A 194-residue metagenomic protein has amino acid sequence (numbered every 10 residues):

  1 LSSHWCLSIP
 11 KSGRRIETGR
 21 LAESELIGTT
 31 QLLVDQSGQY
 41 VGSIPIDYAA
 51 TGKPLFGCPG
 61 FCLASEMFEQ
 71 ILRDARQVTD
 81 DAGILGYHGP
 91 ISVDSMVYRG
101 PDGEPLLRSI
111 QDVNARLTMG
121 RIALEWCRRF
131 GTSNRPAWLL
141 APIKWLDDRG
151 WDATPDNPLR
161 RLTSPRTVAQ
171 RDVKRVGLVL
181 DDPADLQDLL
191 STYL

Functional and structural regions predicted by a protein language model:
L1-W5: Extended catalytic-interface subdomain
C6-P10, R20, M96-G100: Short beta-strand micro-motifs enriched in acidic
I9-Q77, G86, N114-P142: ATP-dependent carboxylate/phosphate-activation module, predominantly the ATP-grasp catalytic core and closely related
P10, D80, R108: Contiguous mid-protein beta-loop-alpha structural module that forms a pocket-lining wall or clamp of enzyme active
G83-L117: Conserved metal-phosphate-binding beta-hairpin within the catalytic cores of diverse ATP-dependent phosphoryl-transfer
L107, L117, R129, A153-T154: Bulky hydrophobic/aromatic packing residues
T132-L194: Peripheral (often C-terminal) accessory segments that flank ATP-dependent C-N-forming ligase machineries
